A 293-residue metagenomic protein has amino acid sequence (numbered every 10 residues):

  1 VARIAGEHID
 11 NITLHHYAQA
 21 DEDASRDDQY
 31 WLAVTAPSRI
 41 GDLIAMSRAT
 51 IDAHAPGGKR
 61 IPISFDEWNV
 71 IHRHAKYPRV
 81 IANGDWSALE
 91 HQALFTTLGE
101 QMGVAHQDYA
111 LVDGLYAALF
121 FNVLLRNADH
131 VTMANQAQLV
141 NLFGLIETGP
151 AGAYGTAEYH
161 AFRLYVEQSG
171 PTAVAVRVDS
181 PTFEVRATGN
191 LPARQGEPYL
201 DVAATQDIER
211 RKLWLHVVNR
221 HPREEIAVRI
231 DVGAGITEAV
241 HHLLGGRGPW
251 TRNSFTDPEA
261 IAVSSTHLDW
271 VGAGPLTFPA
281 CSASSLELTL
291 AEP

Functional and structural regions predicted by a protein language model:
V1, T50-H54, F120-V123, M133 (+5 more regions): Generic recognition of flexible, low-complexity loop/linker segments
V1-F121, N127, S180-Q195: Noncatalytic carbohydrate-binding groove/subsite architecture in carbohydrate-active enzymes
I12, S47, E67, A134 (+3 more regions): Conserved, mostly hydrophobic/aromatic
A18-D23, N69-A75, V140-I146, E184-V185 (+4 more regions): Flexible loop/turn segments at secondary-structure boundaries
F121-Q138, F143-R194, S285: Catalytic cores of secreted or luminal carbohydrate-active enzymes
Q195-G235, H241, S284-E287: Carbohydrate-binding surface patches
G235-F278: Acidic, Ser/Thr/Pro-rich beta/coil linker or hinge segments at domain junctions
